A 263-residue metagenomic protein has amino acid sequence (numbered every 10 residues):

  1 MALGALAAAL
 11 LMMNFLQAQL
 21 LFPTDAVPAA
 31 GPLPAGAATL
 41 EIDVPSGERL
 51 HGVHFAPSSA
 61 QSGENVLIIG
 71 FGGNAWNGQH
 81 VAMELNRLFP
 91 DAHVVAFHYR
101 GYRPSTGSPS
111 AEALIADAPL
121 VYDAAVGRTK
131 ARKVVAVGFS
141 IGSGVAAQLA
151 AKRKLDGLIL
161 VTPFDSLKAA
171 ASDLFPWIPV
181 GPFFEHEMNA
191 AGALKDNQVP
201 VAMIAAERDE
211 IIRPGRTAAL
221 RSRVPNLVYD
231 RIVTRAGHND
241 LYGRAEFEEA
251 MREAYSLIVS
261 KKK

Functional and structural regions predicted by a protein language model:
A2-D43: An N-terminal hydrophobic leader/cap segment in hydrolases
P45, R49-A124: Membrane-embedded segments
G138-G142, A146: Gly/Ala-rich beta-loop-alpha elbow adjacent to hydrolase catalytic centers
A190, V199, R213-S222: Short alpha-helix in the alpha/beta-hydrolase fold that links the catalytic acid
N197-Q198, A202-D209: Short beta-strand/loop motif that positions the catalytic acidic residue of the alpha/beta-hydrolase fold
E207-I212, H238-D240: Acidic catalytic loop of the alpha/beta-hydrolase fold
R221-D240: Catalytic histidine neighborhood in serine/cysteine hydrolases with alpha/beta-hydrolase-type architecture
Y242-Y255: Post-His helix in hydrolase/transferase enzymes
